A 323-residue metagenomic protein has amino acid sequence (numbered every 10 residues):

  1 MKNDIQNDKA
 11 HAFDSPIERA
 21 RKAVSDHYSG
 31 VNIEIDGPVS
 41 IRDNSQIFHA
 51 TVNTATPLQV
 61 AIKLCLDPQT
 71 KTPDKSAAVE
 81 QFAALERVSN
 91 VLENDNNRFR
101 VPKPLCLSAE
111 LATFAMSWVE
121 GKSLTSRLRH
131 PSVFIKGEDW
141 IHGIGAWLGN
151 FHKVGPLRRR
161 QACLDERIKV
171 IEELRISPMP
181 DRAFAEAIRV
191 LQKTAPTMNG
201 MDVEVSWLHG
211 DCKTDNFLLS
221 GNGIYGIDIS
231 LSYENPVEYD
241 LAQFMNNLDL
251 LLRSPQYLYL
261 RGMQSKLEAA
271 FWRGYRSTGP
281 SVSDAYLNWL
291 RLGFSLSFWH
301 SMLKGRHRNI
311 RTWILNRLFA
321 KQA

Functional and structural regions predicted by a protein language model:
F13-E34, V154-G210: An alpha-helical support segment within catalytic cores of ATP-dependent transferases
Y28-T54: ATP-binding glycine-rich phosphate-binding loop
H49-E80: ATP-binding glycine-rich loop module of kinase domains
V88-N94, K122-A162: Conserved kinase catalytic-core helix
R98-A112: Short beta-strand micro-motifs within the conserved protein kinase catalytic domain, predominantly in the N-lobe
E110-S123: Conserved short submotifs of the Hanks-type protein kinase catalytic core that shape the nucleotide-binding pocket
D215-Q243: Catalytic activation segment of kinase domains across protein kinase-like and atypical kinase folds
L241-G279, G293-N309: Active-site activation/catalytic loop segments of kinase-like enzymes and analogous catalytic loops in related
